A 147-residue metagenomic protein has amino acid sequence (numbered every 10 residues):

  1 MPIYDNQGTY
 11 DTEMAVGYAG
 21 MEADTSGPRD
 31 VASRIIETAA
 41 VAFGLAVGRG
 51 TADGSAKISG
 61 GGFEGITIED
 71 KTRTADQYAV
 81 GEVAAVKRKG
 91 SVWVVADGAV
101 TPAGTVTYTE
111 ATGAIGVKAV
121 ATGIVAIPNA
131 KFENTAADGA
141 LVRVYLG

Functional and structural regions predicted by a protein language model:
M1-G147: Surface-exposed, low-hydrophobicity beta-strand/loop segments enriched in small/polar/acidic residues
